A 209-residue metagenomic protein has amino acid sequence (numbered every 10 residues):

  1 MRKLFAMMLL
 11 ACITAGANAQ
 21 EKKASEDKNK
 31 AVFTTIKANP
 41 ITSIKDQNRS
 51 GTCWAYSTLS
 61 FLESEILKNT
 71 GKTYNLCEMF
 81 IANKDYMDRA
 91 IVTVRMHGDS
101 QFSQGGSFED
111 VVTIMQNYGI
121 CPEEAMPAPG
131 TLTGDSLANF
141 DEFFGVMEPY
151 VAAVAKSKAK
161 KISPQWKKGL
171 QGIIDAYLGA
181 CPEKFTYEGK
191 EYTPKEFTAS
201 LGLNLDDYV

Functional and structural regions predicted by a protein language model:
M1-E21: Bacterial Sec-dependent N-terminal signal peptides
K22-V209: Catalytic-core signature of thiol
